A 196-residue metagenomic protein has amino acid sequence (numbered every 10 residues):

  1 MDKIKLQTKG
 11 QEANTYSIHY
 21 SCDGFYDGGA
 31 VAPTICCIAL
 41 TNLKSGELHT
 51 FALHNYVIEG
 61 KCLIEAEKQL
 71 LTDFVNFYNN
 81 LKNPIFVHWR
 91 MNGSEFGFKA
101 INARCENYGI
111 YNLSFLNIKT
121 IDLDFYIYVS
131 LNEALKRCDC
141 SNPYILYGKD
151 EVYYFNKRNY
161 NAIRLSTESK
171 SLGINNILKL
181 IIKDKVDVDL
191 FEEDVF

Functional and structural regions predicted by a protein language model:
D2-K99: Conserved non-catalytic scaffold segment of RNase H-like nuclease domains
Y26, E59-K61, G109, P143 (+1 more regions): Residues in flexible loops and secondary-structure boundaries
C36, H49-L53, I85-L165, S169-I182 (+1 more regions): Metal-dependent phosphoesterase core characteristic of DEDDh/y 3'-5' exonuclease domains
K185-F196: C-terminal single-pass membrane-anchor helix
